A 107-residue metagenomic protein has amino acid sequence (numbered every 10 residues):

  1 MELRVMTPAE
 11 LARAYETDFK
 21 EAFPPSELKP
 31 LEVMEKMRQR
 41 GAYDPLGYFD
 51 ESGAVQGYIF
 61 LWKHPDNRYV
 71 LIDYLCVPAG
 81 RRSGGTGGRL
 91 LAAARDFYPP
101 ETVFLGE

Functional and structural regions predicted by a protein language model:
M1-V33, F49: Short amphipathic alpha-helix that is part of the acyltransferase structural core
S26-L31, K36-Q39, R89, G106: Recognition helices and adjacent regulatory flanks at domain boundaries
M37-G47: A short helix-loop-beta-strand connector motif used in the catalytic cores of GNAT acetyltransferases and, in some
R38, R95-P99: N-terminal cationic-hydrophobic initiation segments that often serve targeting/anchoring roles
G47, G53-K63, Y69-C76: Conserved beta-strand in the GNAT
F60, R89-A93, V103-F104: Hydrophobic, well-ordered beta-alpha structural blocks that scaffold small-molecule cofactor pockets
V77, S83-D96: Conserved acetyl-CoA-binding loop-helix of GNAT-fold acetyltransferases
Y98-E107: Conserved GNAT acetyl-CoA-binding A-motif
